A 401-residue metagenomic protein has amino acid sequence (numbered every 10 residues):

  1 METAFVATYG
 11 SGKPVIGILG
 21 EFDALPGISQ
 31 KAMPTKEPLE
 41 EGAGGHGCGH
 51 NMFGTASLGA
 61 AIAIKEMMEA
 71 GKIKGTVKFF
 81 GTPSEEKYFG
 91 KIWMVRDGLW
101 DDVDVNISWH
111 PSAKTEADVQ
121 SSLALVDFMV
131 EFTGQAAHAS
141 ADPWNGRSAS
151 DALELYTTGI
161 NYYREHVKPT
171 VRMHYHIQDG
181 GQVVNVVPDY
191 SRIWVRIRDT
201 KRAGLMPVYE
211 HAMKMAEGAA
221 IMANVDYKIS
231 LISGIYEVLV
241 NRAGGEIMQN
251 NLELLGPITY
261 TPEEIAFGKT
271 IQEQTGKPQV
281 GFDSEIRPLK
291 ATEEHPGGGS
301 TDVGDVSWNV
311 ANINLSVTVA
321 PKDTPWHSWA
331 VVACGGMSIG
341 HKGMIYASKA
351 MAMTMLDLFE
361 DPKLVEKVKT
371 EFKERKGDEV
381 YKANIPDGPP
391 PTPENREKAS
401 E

Functional and structural regions predicted by a protein language model:
M1-P14: A non-catalytic alpha/beta surface segment that caps or lines the substrate-entry region of metallo-dependent hydrolase
F5, L25, P34-G45, N51-M52 (+2 more regions): Histidine/acidic-residue-rich, glycine-tolerant segments that coordinate divalent metal ions
E21-D23, I28-K36, S328-G335: Enzymes and membrane/adaptor proteins characterized by extended Gly/Ser/Thr/Asp/Glu-rich, aromatic-dotted
G47-I64: Active-site alpha-helical elements of protease catalytic centers
G59-E69, D97, W308-N309: Alpha-helix C-terminal capping segments
S150-E401: Metal-dependent amide/peptide-bond hydrolase catalytic core, centered on the "pita-bread" metallohydrolase fold
